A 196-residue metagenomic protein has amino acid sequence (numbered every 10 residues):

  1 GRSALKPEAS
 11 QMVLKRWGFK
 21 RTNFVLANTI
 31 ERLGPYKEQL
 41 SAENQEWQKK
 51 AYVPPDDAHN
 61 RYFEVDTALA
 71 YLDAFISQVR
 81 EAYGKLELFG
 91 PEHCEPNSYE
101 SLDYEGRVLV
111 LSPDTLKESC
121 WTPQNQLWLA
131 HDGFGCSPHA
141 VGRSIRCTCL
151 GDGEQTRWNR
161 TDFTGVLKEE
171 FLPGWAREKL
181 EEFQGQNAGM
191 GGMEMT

Functional and structural regions predicted by a protein language model:
G1-T196: Gram-negative host-targeted secretion-system effectors, predominantly Type III and Type IV, recognized via long
